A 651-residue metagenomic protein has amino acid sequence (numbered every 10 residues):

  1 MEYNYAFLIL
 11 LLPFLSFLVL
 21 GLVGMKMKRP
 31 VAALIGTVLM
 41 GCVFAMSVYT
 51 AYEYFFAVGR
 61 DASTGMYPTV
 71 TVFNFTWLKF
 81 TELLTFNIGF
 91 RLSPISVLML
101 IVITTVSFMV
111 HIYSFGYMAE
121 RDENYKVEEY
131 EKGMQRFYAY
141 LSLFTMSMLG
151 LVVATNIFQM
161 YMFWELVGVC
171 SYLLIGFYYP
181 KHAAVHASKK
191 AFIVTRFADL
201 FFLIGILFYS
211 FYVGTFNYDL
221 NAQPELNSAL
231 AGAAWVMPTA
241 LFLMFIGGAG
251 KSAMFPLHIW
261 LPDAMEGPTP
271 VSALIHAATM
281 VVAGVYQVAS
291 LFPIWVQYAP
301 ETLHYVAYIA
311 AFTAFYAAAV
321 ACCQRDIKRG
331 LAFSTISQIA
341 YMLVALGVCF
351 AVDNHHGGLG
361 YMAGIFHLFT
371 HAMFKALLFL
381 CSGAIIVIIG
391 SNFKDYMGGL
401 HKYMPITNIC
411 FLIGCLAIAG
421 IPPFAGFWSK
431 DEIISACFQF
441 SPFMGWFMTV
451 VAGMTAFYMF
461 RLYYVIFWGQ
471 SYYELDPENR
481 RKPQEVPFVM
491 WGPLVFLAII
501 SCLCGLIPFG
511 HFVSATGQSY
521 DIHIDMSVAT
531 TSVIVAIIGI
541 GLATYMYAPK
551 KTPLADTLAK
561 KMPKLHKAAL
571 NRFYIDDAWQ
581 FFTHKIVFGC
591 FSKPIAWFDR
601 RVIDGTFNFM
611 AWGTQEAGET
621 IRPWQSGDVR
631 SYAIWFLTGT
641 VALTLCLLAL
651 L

Functional and structural regions predicted by a protein language model:
M1-L11, M27-L34, L84-V102, R136 (+9 more regions): Membrane-entry segments of alpha-helical transmembrane domains in multi-pass membrane proteins
M1-Y5, V23-A139, Y212-G232, S290-F292 (+2 more regions): Transmembrane helix-loop-helix hairpins at membrane boundaries of multipass inner-membrane proteins
L10-M25, A249, A253, A314: N-terminal signal-anchor/start-transfer transmembrane helix
R29-V43, S188-D199, H401-C410, Q484-A498 (+1 more regions): Alpha-helical transmembrane segments and their helix-start/interface "positive-inside/aromatic belt" motifs in integral
V38-F56, A198-F208, G414-I418, P493-P508 (+3 more regions): Hydrophobic alpha-helical membrane-insertion segments
T81-T85, R91, G510-S527, A548-L651: Aromatic-capped, Gly/Pro-kinked transmembrane alpha-helices
M109-M160, V169-R481, E485, L506: Hydrophobic transmembrane alpha-helices and their helix-loop junctions in integral membrane proteins
Y473, R480-L542: Hard-cation-handling environments
